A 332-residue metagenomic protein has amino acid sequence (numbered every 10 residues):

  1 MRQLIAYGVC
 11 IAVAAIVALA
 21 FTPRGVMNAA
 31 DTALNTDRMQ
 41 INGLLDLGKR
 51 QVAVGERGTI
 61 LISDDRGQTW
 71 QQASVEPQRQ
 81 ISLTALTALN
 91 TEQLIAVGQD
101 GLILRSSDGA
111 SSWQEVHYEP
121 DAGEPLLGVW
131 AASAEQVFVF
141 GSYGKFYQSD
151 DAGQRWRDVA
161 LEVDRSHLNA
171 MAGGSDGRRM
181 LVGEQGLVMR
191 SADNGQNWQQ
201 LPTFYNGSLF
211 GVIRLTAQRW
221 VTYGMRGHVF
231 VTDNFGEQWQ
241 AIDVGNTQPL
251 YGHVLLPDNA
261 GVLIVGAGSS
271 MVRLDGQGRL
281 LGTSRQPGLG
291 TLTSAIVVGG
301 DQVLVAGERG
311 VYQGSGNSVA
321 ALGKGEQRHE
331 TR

Functional and structural regions predicted by a protein language model:
M1-R332: Residue-level hotspots at or immediately adjacent to binding/recognition sites across diverse folds
